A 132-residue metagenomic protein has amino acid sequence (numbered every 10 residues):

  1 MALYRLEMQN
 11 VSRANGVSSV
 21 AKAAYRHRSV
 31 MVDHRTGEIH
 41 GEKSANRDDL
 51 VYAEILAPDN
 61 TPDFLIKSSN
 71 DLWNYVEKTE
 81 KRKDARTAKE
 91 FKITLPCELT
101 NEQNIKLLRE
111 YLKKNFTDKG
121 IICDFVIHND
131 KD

Functional and structural regions predicted by a protein language model:
M1-D132: N-terminal nicking endonuclease/strand-transfer module with a His-rich metal-binding environment and a catalytic Tyr
